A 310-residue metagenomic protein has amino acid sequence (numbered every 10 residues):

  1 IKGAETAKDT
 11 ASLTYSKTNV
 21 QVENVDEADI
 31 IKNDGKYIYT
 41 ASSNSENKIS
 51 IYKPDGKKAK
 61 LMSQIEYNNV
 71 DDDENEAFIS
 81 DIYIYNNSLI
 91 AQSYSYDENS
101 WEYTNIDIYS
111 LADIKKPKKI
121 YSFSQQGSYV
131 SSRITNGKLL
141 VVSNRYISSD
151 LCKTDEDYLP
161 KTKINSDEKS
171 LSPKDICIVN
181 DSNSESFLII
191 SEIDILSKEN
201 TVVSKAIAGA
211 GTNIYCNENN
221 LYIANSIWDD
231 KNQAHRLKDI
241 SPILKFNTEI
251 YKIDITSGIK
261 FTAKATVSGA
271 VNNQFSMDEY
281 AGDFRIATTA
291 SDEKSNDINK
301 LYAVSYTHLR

Functional and structural regions predicted by a protein language model:
T10-N47: Beta-strand-rich domains and repeat architectures in extracellular enzymes and scaffolds, especially beta-propellers
K17-Q21, L61-D71, I120-Y121, T201-K205 (+1 more regions): A short beta-strand motif characteristic of beta-propeller blades
T40-E66, I243-K245: Beta-propeller domains
S45-E46, Y96-N99, Y146-S149, W228-K231 (+1 more regions): Short glycine/acidic-enriched loop and turn motifs that connect beta-strands
E76-D81, G127-S131, A210-N213, N272-S276: Repeated scaffold domains used in trafficking and secretory/extracellular systems, primarily beta-propellers
S80-E156: Hydrophobic or amphipathic alpha-helical targeting/insertion segments
L151-S191, A234-N247: Predominantly five- to eight-bladed beta-propeller fold
T307-H308: Conserved small/polar residues in nucleotide/adenosyl-binding loops
